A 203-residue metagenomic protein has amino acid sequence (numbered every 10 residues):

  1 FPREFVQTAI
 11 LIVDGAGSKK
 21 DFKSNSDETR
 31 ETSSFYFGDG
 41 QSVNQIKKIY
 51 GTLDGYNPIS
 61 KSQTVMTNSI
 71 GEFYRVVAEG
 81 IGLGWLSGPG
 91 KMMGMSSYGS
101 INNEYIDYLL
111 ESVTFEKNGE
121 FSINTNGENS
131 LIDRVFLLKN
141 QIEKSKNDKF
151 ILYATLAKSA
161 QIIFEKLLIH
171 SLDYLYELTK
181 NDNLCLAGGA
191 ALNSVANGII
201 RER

Functional and structural regions predicted by a protein language model:
F1-R203: Short acidic/glycine-rich loops and adjacent helix/strand connectors that line catalytic pockets where negatively
